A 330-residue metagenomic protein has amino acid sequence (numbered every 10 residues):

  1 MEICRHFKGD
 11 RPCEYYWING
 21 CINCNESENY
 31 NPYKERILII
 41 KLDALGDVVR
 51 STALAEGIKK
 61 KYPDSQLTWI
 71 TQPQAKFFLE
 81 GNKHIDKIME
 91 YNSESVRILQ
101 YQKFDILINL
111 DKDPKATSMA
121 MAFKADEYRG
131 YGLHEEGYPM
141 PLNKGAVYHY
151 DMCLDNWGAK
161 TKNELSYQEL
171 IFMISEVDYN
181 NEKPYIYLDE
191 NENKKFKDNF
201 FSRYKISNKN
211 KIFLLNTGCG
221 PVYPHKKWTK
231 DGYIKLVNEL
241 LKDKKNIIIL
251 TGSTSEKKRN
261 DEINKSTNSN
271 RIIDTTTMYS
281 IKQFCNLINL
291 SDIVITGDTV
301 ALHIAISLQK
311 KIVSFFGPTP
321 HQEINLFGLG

Functional and structural regions predicted by a protein language model:
M1-G330: Catalytic machinery of carbohydrate-active enzymes, primarily nucleotide-sugar-dependent glycosyltransferases
